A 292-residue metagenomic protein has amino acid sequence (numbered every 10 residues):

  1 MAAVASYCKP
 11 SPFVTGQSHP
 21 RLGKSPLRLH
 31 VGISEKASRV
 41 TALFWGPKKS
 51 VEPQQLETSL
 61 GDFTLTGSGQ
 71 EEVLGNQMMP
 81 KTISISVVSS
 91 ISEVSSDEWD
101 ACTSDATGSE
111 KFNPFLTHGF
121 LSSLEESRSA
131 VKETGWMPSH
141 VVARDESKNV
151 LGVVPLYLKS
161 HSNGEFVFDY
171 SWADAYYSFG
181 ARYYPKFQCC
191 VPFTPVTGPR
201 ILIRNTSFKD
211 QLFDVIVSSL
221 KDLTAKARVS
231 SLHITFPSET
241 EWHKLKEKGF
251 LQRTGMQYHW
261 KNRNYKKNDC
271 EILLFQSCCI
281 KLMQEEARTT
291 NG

Functional and structural regions predicted by a protein language model:
M1-G292: N-acyltransferase acceptor-side catalytic subdomain
